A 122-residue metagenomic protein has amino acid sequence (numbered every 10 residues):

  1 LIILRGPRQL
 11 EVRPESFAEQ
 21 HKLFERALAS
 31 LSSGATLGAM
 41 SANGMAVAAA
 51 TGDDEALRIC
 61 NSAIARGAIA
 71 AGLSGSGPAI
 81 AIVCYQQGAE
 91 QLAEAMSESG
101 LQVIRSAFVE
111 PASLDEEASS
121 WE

Functional and structural regions predicted by a protein language model:
L1-D53: Active-site rim beta-loop-alpha module in soluble metabolic enzymes
S33-E122: Glycine-rich, charge-dense phosphate/pyrophosphate-binding loop(s) and the adjacent flexible "lid"/catalytic subdomain
